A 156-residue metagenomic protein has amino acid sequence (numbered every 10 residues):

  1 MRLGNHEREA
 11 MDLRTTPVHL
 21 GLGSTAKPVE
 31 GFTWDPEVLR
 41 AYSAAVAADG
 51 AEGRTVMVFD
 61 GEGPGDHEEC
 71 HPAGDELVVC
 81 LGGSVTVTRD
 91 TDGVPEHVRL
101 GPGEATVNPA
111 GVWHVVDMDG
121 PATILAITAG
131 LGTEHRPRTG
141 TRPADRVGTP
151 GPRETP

Functional and structural regions predicted by a protein language model:
M1-E68, T149-P156: A short, N-terminal "cap"/entry segment at the start of jelly-roll beta-barrel domains of the cupin/DSBH fold
A45, G65-P72, R89-D90, H97-V98 (+1 more regions): Short histidine-centered beta-strand/loop micro-motifs that create catalytic or ligand/metal-coordination sites
D66-H67, G83-R89, E104-A105: Short beta-strand segments in beta-sandwich/barrel cores
P72-V87, I127: Short, conserved beta-strand element in jelly-roll/cupin
S84-T86, W113, T123: Structural motif
T91-A110: Short acidic-glycine-tyrosine-enriched beta hairpin
G120-P137: A short hydrophobic beta-strand segment most commonly corresponding to one strand of the jelly-roll/cupin
G132-T149: Short peripheral tails and domain-boundary helices/loops at the edges of structured domains
